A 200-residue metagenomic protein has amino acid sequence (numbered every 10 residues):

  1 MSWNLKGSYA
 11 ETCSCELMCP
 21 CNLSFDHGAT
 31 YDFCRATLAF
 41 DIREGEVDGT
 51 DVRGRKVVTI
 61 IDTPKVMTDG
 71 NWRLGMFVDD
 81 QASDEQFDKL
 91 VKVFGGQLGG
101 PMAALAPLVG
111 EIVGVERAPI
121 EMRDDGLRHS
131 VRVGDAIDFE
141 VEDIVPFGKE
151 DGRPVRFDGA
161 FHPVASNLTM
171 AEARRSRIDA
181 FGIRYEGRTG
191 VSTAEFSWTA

Functional and structural regions predicted by a protein language model:
S2-G45: N-terminal ordered "arm"
Y9-C13, T30, E46-T50, M102-A103 (+2 more regions): N-terminal start-of-chain detector that recognizes signal peptides and the immediate post-cleavage beginning
C13, M18-L23, A29, D48-T50 (+4 more regions): Residues in flexible loops and secondary-structure boundaries
N22, D51-T59, A82, E116-M122 (+1 more regions): Noncatalytic linker/hinge segments flanking ATPase motor cores
T30-M102: Aromatic- and glycine-enriched beta-alpha-beta binding-site module
V47-G54, M76, E111-E116, D158 (+1 more regions): Low-complexity, flexible helical/coil segments
W72-R153, A160: Charged linear interaction tracts used for macromolecular binding and regulation
I144-A200: Extended, charged low-complexity segments that frequently continue into or abut oligomerization scaffolds
